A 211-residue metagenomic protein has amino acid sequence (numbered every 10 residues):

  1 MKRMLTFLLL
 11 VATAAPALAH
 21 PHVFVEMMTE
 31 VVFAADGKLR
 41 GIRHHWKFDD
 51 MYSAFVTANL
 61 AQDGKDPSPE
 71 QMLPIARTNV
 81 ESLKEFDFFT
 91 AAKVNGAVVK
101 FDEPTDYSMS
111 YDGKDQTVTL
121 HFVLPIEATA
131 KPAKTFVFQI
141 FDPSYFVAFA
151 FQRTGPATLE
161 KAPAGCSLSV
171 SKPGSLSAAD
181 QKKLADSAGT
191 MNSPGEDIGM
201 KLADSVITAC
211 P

Functional and structural regions predicted by a protein language model:
K2-L10: Sec-dependent signal peptide recognition, specifically the positively charged N-region followed immediately by
L9-L10, S82-L83, D197-G199: A general structural signal for short secondary-structure junctions and capping/turn motifs
A14-P16: N-terminal signal peptide c-region/cleavage motif recognized by signal peptidases
L18-V25: Cleaved targeting-peptide boundary
M28-F55: N-terminal targeting signals for Sec/Tat export/insertion, comprising classic cleavable signal peptides
M51-A130: Structured domain cores in non-transmembrane regions
N95-P211: Mature, soluble, non-transmembrane domains
